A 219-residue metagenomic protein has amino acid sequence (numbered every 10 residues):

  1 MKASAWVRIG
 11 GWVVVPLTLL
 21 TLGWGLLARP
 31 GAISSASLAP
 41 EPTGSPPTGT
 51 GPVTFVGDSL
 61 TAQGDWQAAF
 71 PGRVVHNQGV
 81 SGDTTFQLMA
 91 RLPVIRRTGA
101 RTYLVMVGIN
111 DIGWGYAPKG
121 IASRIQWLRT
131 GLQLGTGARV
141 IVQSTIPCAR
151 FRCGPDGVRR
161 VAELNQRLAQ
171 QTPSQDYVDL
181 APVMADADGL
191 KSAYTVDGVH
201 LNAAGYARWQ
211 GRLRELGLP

Functional and structural regions predicted by a protein language model:
M1-W6: N-terminal Lys/Arg-rich, disordered targeting/topogenic segments
R8-L26: Hydrophobic membrane-insertion alpha-helices, especially the h-region of bacterial N-terminal signal peptides
R29-T130, A149-E163: Conserved SGNH/GDSL esterase-like catalytic core that processes O-acyl groups on lipids and polysaccharides
M106, Q143-S144: Alpha/beta-hydrolase-fold catalytic nucleophile elbow
G135-R139: A short helix->loop->beta-strand "cap" motif at the edges of active sites that frequently abuts
A149-P219: Catalytic His-Asp segment of secreted/periplasmic serine-dependent ester chemistry enzymes
